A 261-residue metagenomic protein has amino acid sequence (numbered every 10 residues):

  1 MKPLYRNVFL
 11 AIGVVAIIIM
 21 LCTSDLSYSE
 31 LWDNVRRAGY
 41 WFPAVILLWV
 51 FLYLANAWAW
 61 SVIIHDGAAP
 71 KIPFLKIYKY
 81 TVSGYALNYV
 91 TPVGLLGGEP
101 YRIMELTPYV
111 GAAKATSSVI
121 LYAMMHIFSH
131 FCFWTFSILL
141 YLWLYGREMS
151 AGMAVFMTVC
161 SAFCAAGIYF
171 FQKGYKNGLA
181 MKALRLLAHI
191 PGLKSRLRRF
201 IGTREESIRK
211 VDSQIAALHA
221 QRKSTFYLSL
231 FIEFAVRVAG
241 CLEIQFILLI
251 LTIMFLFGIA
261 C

Functional and structural regions predicted by a protein language model:
M1-D33, L87-K194: Transmembrane helix-loop-helix hairpins in multi-pass inner-membrane proteins
L4, V14-C22, N34-Y40, N56-I64 (+4 more regions): Short, mixed-charge, low-aromatic patches
S24, P70-K71, S207: Residue-level signature of the cytosolic catalytic core of signaling kinases
E30-L144, H219-C261: Hydrophobic alpha-helical segments that either span membranes
R185-L186, K210, H219-A220: Transmembrane alpha-helical segments that form core, pore/gating elements of small-molecule transporters/exporters
H189-V211: Short, membrane-interfacial amphipathic segments enriched in basic
